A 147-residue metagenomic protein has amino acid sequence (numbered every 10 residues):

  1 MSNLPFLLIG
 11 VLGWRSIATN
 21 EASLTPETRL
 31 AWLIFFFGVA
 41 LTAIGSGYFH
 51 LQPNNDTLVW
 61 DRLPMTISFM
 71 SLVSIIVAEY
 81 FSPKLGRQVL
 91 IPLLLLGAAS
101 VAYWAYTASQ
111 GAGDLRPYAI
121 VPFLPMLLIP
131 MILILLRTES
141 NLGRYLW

Functional and structural regions predicted by a protein language model:
M1-L90, S109, E139-W147: Early transmembrane hairpin module of multi-pass membrane proteins
L90-Y103, G113-W147: Alpha-helical membrane segments in multi-pass integral membrane proteins
